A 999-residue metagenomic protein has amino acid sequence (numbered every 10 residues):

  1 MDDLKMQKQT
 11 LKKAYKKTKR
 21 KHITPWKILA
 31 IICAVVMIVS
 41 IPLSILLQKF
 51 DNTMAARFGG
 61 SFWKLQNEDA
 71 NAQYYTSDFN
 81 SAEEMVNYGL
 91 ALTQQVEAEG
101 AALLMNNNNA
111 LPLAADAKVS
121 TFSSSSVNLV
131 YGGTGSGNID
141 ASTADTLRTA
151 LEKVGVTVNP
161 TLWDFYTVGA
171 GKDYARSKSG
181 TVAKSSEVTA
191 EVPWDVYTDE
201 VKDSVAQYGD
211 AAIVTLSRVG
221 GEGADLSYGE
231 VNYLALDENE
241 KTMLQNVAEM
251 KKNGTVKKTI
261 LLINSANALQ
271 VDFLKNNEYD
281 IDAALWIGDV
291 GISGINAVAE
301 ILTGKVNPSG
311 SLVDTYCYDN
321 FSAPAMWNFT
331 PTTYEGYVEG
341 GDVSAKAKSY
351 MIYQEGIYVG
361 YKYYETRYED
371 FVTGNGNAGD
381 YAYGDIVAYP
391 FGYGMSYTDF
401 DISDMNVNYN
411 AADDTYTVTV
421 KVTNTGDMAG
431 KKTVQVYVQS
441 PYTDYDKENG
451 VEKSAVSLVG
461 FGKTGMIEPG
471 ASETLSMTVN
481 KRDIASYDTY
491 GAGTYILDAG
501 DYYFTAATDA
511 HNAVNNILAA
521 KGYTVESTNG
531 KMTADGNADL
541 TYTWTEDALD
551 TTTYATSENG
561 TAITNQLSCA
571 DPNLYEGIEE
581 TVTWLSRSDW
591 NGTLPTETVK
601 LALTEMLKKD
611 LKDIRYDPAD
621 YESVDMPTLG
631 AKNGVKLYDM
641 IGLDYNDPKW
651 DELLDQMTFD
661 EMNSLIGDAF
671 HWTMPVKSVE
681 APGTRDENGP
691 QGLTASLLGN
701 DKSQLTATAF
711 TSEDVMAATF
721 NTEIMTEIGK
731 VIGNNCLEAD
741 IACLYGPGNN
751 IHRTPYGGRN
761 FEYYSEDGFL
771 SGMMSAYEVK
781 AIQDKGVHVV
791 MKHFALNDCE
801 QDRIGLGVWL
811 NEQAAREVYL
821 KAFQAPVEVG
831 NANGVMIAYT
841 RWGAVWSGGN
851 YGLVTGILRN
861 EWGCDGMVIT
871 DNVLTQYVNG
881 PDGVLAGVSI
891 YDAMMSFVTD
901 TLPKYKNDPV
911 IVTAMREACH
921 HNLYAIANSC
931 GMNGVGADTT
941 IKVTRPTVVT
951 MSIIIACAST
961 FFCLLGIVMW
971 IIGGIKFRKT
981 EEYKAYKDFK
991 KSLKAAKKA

Functional and structural regions predicted by a protein language model:
M1-D488, I496-T505, A510, G560-A999: Glycoside hydrolase catalytic-domain context in secreted enzymes
K481-Y554: Terminal connector regions
T553-T561: A non-transmembrane, solvent-exposed segment enriched in polar/low-complexity residues
